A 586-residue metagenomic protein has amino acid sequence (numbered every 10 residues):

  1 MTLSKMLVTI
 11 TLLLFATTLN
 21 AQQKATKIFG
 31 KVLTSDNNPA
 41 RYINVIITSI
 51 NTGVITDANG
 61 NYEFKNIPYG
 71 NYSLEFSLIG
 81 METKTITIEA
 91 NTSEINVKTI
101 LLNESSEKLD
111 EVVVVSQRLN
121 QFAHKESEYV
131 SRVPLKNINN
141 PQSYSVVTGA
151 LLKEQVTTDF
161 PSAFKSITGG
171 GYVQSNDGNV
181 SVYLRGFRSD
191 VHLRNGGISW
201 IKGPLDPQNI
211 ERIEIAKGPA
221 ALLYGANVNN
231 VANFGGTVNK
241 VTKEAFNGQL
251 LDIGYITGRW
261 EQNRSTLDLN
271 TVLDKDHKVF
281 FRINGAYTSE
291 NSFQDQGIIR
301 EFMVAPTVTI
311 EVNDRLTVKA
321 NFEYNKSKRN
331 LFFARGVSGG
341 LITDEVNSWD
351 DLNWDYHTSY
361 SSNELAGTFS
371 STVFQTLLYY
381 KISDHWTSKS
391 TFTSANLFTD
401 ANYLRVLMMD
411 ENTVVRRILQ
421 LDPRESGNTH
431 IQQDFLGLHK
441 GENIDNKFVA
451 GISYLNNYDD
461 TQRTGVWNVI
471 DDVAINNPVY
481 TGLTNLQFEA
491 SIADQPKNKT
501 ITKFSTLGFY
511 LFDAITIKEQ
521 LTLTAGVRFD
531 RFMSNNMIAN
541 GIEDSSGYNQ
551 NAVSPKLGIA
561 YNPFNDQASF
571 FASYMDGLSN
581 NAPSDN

Functional and structural regions predicted by a protein language model:
L33-S35, N44-I46, S77-M81, I95-L151: Short, acidic, small-residue-rich periplasmic hinge/interaction motif at the N-terminus of Gram-negative outer-membrane
I47-S49, N71, E75-T87, P219: A short, solvent-exposed loop/turn motif at the edges and junctions of modular extracellular/periplasmic domains
I50-N61: Short, acidic Ser/Thr/Gly-rich low-complexity loop/linker segments typical of extracellular and cell-surface proteins
V146, A163-I167, Q174-L223: Periplasmic plug
N209-E211, A220-V304, V312-L316, T372: Outer-membrane beta-barrel translocator/receptor signature
F246-L250, H277-V279, R315-V318, H385-S388 (+3 more regions): Repeated loop/turn-to-beta-strand initiation elements of outer-membrane beta-barrel proteins
T288, S292, T309-E311, R315-K381 (+4 more regions): Acidic/polar loop-and-plug regions of large Gram-negative outer-membrane beta-barrel proteins
E311-N313, S426, D445-V449, S453-N457 (+1 more regions): Structural signature of Gram-negative outer-membrane beta-barrels, strongest in the C-terminal barrel of TonB-dependent
